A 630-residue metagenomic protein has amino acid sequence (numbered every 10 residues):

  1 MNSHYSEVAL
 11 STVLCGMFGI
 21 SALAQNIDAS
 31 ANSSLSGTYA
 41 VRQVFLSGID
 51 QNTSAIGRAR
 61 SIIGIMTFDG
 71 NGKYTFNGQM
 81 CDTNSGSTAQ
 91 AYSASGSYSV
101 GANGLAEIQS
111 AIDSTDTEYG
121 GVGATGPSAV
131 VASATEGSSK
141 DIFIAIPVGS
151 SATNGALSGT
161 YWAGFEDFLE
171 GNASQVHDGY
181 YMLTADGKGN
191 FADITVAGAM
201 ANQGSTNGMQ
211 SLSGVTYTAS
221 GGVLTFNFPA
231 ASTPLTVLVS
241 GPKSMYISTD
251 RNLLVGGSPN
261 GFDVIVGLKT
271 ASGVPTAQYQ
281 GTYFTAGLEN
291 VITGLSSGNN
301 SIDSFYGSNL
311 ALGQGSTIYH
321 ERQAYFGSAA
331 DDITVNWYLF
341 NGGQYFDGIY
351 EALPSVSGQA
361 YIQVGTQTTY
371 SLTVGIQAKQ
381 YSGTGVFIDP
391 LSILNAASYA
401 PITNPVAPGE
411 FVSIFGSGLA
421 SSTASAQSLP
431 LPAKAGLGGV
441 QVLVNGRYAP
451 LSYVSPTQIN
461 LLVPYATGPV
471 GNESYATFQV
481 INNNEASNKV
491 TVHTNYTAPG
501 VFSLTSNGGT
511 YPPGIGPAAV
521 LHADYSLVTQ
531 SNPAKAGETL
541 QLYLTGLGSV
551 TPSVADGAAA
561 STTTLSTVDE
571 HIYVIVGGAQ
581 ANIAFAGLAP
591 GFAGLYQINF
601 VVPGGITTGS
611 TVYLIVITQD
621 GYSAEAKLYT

Functional and structural regions predicted by a protein language model:
M1-T12: Bacterial N-terminal signal peptides that target proteins for export
S6, G123-A124, S248, S355 (+3 more regions): Short linear Ser/Thr-Pro motifs
S11-L14, A360: N-terminal start and proteolytic maturation junction detector
C15-A24: C-terminal segment of classical bacterial N-terminal signal peptides
L23-F387: Mature soluble binding/inhibitory domains
S47-S54, E170-S174, D178, A286 (+2 more regions): A sequence-level detector for low-complexity, Ser/Thr- and acidic-rich stretches
